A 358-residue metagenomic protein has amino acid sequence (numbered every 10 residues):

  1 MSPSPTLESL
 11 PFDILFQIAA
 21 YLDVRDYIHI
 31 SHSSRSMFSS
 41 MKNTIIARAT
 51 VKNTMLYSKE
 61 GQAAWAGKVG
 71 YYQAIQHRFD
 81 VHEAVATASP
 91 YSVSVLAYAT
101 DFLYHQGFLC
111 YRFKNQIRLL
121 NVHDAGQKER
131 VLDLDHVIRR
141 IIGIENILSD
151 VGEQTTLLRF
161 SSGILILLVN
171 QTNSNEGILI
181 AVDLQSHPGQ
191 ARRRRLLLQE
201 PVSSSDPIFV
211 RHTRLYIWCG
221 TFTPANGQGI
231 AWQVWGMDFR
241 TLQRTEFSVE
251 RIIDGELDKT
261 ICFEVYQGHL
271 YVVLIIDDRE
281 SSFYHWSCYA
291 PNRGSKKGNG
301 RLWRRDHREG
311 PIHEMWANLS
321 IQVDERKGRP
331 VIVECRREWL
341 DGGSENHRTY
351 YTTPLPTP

Functional and structural regions predicted by a protein language model:
S2-L109: Skp1-binding F-box subdomain of Cullin-RING ligase substrate receptors
V24-D26, L132-L134, I138: Extended alpha-helical solenoid scaffolds
L56-L103, F283, S287-P358: Extended alpha-helical scaffolding segments
P90-I117, S149-S161: Beta-strand-rich domains and repeat architectures in extracellular enzymes and scaffolds, especially beta-propellers
Q106-F113, I164-L167, L215, K327-E338: Short, hydrophobic/proline-enriched secondary-structure or compact coil segments at domain edges
I117-L120, L179: Acidic, serine/threonine- and proline-enriched intrinsically disordered linkers and terminal tails in large eukaryotic
K128: Active-site-adjacent loops and short helices of periplasmic peptidoglycan-processing enzymes
D135-G300: Fungal eukaryote-biased detector of long internal structured cores
